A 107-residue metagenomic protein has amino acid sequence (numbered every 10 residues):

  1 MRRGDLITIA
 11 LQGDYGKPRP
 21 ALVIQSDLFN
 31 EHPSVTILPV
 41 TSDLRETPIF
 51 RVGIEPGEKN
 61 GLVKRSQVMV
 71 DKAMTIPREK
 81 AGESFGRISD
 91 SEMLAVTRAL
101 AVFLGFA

Functional and structural regions predicted by a protein language model:
M1-A107: Conserved functional hotspots at enzyme active or ligand-binding sites that engage polyanionic ligands
